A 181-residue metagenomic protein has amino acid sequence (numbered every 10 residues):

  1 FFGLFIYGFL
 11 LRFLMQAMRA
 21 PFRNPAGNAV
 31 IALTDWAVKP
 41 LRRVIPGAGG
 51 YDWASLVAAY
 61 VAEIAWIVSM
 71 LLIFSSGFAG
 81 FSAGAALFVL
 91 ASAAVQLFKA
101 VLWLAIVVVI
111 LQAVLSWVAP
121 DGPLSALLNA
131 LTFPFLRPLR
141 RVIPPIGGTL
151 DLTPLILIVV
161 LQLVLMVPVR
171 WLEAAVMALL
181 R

Functional and structural regions predicted by a protein language model:
F1-R181: Selective transmembrane helix interface/packing segments
